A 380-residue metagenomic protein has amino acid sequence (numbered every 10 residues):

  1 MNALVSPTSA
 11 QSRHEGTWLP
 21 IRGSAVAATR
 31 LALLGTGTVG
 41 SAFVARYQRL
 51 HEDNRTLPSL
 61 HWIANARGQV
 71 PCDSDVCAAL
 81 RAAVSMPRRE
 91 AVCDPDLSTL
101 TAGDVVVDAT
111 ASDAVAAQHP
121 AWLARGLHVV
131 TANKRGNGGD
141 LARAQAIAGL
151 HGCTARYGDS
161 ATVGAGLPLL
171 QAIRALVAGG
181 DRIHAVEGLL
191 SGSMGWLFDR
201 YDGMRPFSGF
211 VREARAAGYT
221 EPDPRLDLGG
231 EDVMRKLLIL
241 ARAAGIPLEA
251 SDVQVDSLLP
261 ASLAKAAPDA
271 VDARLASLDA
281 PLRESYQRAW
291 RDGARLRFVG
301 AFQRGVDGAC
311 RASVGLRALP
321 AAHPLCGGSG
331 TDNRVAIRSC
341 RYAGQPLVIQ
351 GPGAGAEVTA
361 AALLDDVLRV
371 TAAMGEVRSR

Functional and structural regions predicted by a protein language model:
N2-A124: N-terminal glycine-/serine-/threonine-rich beta1-alpha1-beta2 phosphate-ribose binding loop of Rossmann-like
L34, T38, A42, T101 (+7 more regions): Conserved active-site and cofactor/substrate-binding residues in soluble primary-metabolism enzymes
I63, V105-D108, V130-A132, Y157-S160 (+3 more regions): General beta-strand structural signal in soluble alpha/beta enzymes
S112-A124, K134-S160, L167-I173: Rossmann-fold NAD(P)-binding glycine/threonine-rich loop
V129-V130, R156-Y157, E221, L296: Hydrophobic beta-strand scaffold residues
G152-T154, G158-A217, E231, I239: Rossmann-like NAD(P)H-binding beta-loop-alpha module
A185-L190, G195-F198, E213, Y219-P222 (+1 more regions): Catalytic, metal-anchored helix/loop core of enzyme active sites in primary metabolism
R200-Y201, G209-G327: Substrate-binding/catalytic subdomain of NAD(P)-dependent oxidoreductase enzymes
